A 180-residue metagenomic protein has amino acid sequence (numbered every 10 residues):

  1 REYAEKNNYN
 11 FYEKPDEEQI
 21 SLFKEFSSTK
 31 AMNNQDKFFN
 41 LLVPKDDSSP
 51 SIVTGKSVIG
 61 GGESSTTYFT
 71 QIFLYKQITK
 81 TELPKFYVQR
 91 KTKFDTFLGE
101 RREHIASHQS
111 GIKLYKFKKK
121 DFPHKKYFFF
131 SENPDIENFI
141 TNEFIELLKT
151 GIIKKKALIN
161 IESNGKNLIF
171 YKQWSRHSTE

Functional and structural regions predicted by a protein language model:
E2-P15, Q19-S21, S27-E180: Charged, low-complexity intrinsically disordered regions
